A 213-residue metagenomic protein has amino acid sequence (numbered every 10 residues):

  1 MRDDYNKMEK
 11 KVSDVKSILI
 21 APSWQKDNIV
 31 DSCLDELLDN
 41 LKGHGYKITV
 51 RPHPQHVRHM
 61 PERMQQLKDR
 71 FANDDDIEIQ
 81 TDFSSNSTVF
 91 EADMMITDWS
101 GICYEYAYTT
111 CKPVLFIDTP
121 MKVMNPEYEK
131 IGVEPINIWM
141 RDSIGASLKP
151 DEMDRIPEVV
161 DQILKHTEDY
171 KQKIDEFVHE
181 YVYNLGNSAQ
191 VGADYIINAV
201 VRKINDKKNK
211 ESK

Functional and structural regions predicted by a protein language model:
M1-L67, P150-M153, L164, N184 (+1 more regions): Conserved catalytic-core segment of nucleotide-activated headgroup transferases in glycan assembly
D3-K7, L34-E36, Q80-S84, I102 (+1 more regions): A generic local structural motif
K11, Q66-N73, P135-S143: Short, conserved catalytic or adaptor-binding loops enriched in Gly and charged residues
T49, E78, M94-I96, L115 (+1 more regions): Hydrophobic/aromatic beta-strand patches that form the interior of the parallel beta-sheet core in alpha/beta enzyme
M60-Y104, T109: Donor nucleotide-activated moiety binding/catalytic core segment of transferases that use nucleotide-activated donors
G101-E180: Catalytic binding pocket for nucleotide-activated donors in carbohydrate/polymer assembly enzymes
L185-K213: C-terminal alpha-helical cap of glycosyltransferases
